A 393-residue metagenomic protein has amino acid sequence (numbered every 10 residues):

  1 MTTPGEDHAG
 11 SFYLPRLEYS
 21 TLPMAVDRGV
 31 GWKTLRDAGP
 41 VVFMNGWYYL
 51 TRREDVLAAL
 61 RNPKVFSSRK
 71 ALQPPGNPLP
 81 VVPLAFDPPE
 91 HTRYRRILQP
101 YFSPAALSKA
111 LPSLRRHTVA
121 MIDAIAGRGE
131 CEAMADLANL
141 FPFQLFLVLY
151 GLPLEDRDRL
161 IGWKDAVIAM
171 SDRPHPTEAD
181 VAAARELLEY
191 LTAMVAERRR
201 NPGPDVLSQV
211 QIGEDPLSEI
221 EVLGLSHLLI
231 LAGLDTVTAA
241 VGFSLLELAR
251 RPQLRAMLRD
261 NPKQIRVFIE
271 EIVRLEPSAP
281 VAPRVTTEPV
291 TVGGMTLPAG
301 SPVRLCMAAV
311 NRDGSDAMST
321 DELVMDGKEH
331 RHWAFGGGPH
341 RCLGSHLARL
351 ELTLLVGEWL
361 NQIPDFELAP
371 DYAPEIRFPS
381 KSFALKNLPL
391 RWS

Functional and structural regions predicted by a protein language model:
M1-S393: Cytochrome P450
